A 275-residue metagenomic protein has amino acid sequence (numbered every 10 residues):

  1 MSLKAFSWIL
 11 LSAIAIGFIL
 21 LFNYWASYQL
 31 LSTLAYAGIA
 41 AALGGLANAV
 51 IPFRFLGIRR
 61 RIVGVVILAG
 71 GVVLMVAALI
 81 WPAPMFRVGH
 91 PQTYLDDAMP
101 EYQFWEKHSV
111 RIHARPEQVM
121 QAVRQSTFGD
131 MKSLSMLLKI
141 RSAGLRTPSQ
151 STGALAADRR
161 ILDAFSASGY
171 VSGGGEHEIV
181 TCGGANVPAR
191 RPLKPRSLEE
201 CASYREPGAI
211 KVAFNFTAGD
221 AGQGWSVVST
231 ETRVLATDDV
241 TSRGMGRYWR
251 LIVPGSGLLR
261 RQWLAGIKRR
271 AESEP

Functional and structural regions predicted by a protein language model:
M1-S12: N-terminal membrane topogenic signal
S12-P52: Membrane-embedded alpha-helical segments of integral membrane proteins
W25, L30-A37, G57-V63, L79-W81 (+1 more regions): Hydrophobic-ligand binding "helix-grip"
L34, G44, G244-P275: A conserved amphipathic terminal alpha-helix motif
F55, A77-V171: Hydrophobic ligand-binding cavity/cleft-lining segments
I62, E199-G255, I267: Beta-strand/loop substructures that line and gate deep hydrophobic ligand-binding cavities in soluble
V65-L79: Hydrophobic membrane-insertion alpha-helices, especially the h-region of bacterial N-terminal signal peptides
S126, G184-N186, G208, M245 (+1 more regions): Glycine-rich, low-complexity intrinsically disordered segments
